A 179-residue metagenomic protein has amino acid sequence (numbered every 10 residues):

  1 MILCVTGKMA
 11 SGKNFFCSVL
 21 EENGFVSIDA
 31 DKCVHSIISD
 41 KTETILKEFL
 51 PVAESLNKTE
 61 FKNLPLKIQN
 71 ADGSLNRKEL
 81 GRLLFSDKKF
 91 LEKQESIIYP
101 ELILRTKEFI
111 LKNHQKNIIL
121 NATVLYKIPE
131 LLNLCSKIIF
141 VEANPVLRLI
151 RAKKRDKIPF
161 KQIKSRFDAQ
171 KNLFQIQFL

Functional and structural regions predicted by a protein language model:
L3-V5: Hydrophobic anchor at the beta1->P-loop junction of P-loop NTPases
M9: The conserved Walker
K13-N14: Walker A/P-loop
F25-D40: Short beta-strand-centered segment that lines the nucleotide-binding/catalytic pocket of NTP-utilizing
S36-Q115: ATP-dependent small-molecule kinase phosphotransfer cores that center on conserved nucleotide phosphate-binding segments
E43-K47, P145-K153, F160, K164: An amphipathic alpha-helix signature
R105-K112, I118-R151: ATP-dependent NMP and nucleoside kinases share a basic, alpha-helical "lid"
R105-T106, L131-N133, K154-L179: Small-molecule kinase domains that catalyze NTP-dependent phosphoryl transfer to phosphate-bearing small molecules
